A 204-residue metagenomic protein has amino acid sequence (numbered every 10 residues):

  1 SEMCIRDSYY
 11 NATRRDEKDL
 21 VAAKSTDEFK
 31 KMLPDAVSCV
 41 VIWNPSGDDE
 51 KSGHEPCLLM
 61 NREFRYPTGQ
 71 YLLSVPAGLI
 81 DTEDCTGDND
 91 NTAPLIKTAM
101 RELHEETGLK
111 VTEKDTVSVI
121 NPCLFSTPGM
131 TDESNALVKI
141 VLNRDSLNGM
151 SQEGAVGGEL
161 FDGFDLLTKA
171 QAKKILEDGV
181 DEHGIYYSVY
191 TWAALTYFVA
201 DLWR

Functional and structural regions predicted by a protein language model:
S1-E2, R6-S74, L79-A155, D165-A170 (+1 more regions): N-terminal leader/linker segments that precede catalytic domains of diphosphate-processing enzymes
D162: ATP-dependent phospho-/nucleotidyl transfer catalytic cores
